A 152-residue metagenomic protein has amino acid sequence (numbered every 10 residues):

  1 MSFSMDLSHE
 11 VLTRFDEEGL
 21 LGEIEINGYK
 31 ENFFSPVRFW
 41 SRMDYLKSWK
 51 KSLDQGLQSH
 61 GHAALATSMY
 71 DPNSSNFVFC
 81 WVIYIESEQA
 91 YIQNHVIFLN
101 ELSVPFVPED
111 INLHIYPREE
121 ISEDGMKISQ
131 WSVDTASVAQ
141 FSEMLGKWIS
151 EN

Functional and structural regions predicted by a protein language model:
M1-F77: N-terminal low-complexity, intrinsically disordered segments
T13, W81-Y84, E119: Short, exposed beta-strand/loop patches in secreted or surface proteins that constitute
E18, E88-Q89, D124-G125: Intrinsic-disorder/low-complexity loop/linker signature
K51-L53, I92-Q93, E120: Short, surface-exposed, polar/charged, turn-prone segments marking secondary-structure boundaries
D54, Q58, E88, E143-S150: Generic surface-pattern signal
A64-V104: Extended, compositionally biased
I97-N152: Mixed-charge, glycine-accented linear interaction segment located at domain edges/termini
